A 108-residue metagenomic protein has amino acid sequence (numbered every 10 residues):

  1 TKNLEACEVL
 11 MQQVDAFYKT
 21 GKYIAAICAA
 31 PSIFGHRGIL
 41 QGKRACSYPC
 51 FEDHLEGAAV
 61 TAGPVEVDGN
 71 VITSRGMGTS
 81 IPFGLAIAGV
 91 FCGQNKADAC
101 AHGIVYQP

Functional and structural regions predicted by a protein language model:
T1-P108: Active-site-adjacent pocket-lining segments in enzyme domains
